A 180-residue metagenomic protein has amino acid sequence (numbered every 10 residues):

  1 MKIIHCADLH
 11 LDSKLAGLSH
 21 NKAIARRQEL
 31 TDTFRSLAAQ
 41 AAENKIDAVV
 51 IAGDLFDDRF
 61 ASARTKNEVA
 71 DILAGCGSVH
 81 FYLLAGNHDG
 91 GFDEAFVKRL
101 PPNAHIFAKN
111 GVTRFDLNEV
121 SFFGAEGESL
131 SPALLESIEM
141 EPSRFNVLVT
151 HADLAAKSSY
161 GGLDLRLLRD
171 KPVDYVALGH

Functional and structural regions predicted by a protein language model:
M1-E68, M140-P142: N-terminal active-site segment of His-dependent metallophosphoesterases
A48, D57-G179: His/Asp/Glu-rich metal-coordinating catalytic cores of metallo-dependent phosphodiesterases/hydrolases acting on
